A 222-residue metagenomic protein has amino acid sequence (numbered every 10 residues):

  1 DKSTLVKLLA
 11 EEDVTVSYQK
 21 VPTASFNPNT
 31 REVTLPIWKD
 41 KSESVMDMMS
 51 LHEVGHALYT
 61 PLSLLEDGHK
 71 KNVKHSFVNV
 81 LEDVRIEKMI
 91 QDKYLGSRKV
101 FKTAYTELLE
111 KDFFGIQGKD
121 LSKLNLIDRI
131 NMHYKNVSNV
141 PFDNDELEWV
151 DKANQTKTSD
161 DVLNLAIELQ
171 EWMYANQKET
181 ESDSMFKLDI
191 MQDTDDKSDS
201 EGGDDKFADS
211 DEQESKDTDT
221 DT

Functional and structural regions predicted by a protein language model:
D1-T222: Short, functionally important secondary-structure microenvironments
